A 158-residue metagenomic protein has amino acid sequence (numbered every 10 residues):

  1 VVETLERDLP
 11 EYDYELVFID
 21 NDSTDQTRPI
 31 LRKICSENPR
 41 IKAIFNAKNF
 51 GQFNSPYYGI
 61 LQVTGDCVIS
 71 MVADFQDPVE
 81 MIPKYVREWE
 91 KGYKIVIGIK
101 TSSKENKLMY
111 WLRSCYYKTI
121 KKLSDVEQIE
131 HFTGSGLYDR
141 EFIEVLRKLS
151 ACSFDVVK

Functional and structural regions predicted by a protein language model:
V1-R7: Short, well-formed alpha-helical segments that are part of the catalytic scaffolds of diverse glycosyltransferases
E11, S36-N38, E90, S114: Short, well-ordered coil/turn elements that cap or connect secondary structure elements
Y14-V17, R28-Q62: Conserved donor nucleotide-binding strand/loop of the catalytic core
V17-I19, Y138: Short hydrophobic segments within beta-strands
D20-P29, F75-Q76: A conserved acidic beta->alpha catalytic loop
N46-K48, Q52-Q62, C67, V79-D155: Acceptor/aglycone-binding surface of glycosyltransferases and processive sugar-polymer synthases
K158: Catalytic donor-sugar/metal-binding loop of nucleotide-sugar-dependent glycosyltransferases
